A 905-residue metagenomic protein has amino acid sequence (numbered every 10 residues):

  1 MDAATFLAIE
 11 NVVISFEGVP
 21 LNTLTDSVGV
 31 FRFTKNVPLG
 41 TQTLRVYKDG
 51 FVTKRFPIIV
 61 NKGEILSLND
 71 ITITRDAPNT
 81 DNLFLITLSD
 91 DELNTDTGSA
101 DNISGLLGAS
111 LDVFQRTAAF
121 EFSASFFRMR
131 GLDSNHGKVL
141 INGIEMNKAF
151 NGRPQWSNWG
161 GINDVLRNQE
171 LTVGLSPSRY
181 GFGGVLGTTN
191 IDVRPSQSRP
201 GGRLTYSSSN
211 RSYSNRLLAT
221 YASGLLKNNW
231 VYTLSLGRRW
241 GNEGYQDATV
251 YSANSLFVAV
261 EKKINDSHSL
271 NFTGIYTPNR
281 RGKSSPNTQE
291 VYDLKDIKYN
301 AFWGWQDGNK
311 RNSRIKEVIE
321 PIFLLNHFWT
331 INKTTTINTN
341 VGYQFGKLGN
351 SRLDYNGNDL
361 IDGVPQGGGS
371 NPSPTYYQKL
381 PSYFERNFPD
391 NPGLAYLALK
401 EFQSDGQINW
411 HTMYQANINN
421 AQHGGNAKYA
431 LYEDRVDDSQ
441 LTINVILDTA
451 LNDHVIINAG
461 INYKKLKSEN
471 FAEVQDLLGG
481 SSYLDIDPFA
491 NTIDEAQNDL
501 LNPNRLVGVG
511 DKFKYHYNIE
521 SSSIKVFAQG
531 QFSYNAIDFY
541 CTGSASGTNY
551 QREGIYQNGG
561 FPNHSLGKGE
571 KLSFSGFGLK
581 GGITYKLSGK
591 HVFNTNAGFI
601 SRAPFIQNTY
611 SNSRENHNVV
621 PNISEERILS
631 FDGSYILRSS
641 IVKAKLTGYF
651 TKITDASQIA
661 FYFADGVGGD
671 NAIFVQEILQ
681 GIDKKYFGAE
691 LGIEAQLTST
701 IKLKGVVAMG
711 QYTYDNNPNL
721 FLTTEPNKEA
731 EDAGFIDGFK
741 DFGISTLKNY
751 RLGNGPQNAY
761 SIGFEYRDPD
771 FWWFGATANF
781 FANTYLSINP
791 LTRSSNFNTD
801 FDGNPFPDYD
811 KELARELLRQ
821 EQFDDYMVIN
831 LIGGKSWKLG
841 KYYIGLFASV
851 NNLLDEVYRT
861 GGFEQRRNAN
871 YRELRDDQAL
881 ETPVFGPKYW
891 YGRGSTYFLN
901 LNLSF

Functional and structural regions predicted by a protein language model:
T34, Q115, I144-L175, D192-R194 (+2 more regions): Short acidic/polar hinge/loop motifs at secondary-structure boundaries that mediate gating or recognition
S178, T188-G224, L236-Q246, T777: Short strand-turn segments of transmembrane beta-barrel domains in outer membranes, especially the first one or two
E261, S269-F328, G349-Y432, D494-V507 (+1 more regions): Acidic/polar loop-and-plug regions of large Gram-negative outer-membrane beta-barrel proteins
R280-G282, P286-V291, Q497, N504-L506 (+9 more regions): Surface-exposed extracellular loop regions of Gram-negative outer-membrane beta-barrel proteins, predominantly
K298-I322, N326, G569-G578, K590-H591 (+4 more regions): Outer-membrane beta-barrel signature, preferentially recognizing the C-terminal barrel domain of Gram-negative
A430, I456-S588, S613, V706 (+2 more regions): Signature of Gram-negative outer-membrane beta-barrel scaffolds
F650-K652, F674-L791, N902-S904: Gram-negative outer-membrane beta-barrel transporters
T654, L703, F780-D802, K835-F905: C-terminal beta-signal and adjacent terminal beta-strands/loops of Gram-negative outer-membrane beta-barrel proteins
